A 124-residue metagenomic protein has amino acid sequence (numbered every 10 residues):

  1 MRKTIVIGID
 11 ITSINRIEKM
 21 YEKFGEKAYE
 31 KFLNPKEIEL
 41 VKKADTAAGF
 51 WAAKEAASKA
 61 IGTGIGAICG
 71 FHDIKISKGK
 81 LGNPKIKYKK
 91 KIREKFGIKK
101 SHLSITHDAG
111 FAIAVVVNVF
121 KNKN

Functional and structural regions predicted by a protein language model:
M1-N124: Core catalytic alpha/beta fold that binds nucleotide/phospho-ligands
